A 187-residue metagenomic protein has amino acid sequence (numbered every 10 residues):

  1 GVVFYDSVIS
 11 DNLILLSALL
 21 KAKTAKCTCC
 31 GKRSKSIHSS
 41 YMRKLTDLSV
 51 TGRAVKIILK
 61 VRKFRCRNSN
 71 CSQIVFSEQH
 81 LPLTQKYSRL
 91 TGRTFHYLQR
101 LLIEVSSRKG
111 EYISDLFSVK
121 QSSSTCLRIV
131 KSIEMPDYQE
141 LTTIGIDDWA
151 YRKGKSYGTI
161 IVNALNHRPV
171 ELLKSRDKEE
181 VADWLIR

Functional and structural regions predicted by a protein language model:
G1-Q79: Short, conserved DNA-binding cores of transcription-related domains
D6, R65, E111-S114, Y157 (+1 more regions): Secondary-structure boundary/capping micro-motif
L16, C27-C30, C66, L98 (+4 more regions): Mobile genetic element proteins and their domesticated derivatives, centered on retroelements and DNA transposons
L20-K23, I103, K174: Short beta->alpha junction loops/turns
T24-K26, T84, K178-V181: A short local loop/turn or secondary-structure capping micro-motif enriched for an aromatic residue
C30, Y41-K44, R53-A54, L90-G92 (+2 more regions): Glycine-rich loops and low-complexity Gly/Arg-rich segments that provide flexible linkers or classic glycine-based
I57-K63, S72-I146: Extended interfacial segments that mediate partner engagement and assembly in macromolecular machines
K120-R187: RNase H-like nuclease fold core
